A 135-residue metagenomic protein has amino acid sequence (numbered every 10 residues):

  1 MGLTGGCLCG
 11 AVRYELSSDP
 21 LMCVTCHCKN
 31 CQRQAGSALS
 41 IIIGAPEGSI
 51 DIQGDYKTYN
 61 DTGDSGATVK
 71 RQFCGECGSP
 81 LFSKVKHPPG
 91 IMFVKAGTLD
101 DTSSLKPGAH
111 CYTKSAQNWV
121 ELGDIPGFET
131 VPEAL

Functional and structural regions predicted by a protein language model:
M1-L135: A short Gly-Trp-Pro
